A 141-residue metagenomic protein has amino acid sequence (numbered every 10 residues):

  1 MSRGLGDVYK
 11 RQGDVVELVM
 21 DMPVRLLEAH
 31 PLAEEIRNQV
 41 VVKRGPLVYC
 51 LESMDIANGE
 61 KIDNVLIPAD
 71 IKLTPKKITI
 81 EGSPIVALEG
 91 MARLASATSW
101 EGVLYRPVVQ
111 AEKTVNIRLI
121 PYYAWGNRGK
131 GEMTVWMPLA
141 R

Functional and structural regions predicted by a protein language model:
M1-L5, Y9: Single conserved hydrophobic/aromatic residue that forms the stacking wall/gate of nucleotide- or nucleobase-binding
R11, V15-R141: C-terminal beta-rich recognition modules with glycine/proline-rich loops and embedded aromatic residues
